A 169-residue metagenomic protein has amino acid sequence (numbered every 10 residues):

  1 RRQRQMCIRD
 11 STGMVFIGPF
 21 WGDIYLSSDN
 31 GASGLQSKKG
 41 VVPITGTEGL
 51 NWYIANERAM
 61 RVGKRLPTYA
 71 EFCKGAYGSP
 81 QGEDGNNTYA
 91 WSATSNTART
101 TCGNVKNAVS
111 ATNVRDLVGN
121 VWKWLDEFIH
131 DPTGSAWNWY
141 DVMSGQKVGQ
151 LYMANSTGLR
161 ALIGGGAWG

Functional and structural regions predicted by a protein language model:
R2, R9-L117: Short aromatic-cysteine micro-motif
R2-Q5, T101-C102, N155-T157, G169: A short linear-motif detector with a strong N-terminal bias
R4, I54, A90-S92, L125 (+2 more regions): Compositionally biased, intrinsically disordered low-complexity regions enriched in proline and serine
V121-G169: Surface-exposed recognition segments
